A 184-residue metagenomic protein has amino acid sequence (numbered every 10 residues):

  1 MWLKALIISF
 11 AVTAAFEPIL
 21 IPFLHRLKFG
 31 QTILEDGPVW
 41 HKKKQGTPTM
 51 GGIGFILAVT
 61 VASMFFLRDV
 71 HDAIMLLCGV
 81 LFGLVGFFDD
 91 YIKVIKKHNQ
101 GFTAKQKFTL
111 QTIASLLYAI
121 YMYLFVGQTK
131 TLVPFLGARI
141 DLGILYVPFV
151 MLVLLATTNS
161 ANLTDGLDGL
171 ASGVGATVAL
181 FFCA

Functional and structural regions predicted by a protein language model:
M1-A184: "…together with the soluble PPM/PP2C metallo-phosphatase catalytic core" -> "…together with the soluble PPM/PP2C
